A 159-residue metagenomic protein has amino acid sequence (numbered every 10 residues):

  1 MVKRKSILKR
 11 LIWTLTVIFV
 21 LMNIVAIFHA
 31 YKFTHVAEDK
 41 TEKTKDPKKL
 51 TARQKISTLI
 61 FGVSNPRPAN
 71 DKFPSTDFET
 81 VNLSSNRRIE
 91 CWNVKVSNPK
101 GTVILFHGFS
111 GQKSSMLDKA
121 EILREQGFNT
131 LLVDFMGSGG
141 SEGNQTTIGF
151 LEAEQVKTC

Functional and structural regions predicted by a protein language model:
V2-V20: N-terminal Sec-pathway targeting helices
L11, F19-L83: An N-terminal hydrophobic leader/cap segment in hydrolases
S84-K95: A short loop-to-beta-strand scaffold at the N-terminal edge of the catalytic core in hydrolase folds
E90, H107-G108, S138: Histidine-centered divalent metal-coordination motifs
K100-G108: Short beta-strand element of the alpha/beta-hydrolase
F109-I122, F135: The serine-hydrolase catalytic nucleophile loop
S115, T146-C159: Alpha/beta-hydrolase active-site loop
L123-E142: Conserved alpha/beta-hydrolase
